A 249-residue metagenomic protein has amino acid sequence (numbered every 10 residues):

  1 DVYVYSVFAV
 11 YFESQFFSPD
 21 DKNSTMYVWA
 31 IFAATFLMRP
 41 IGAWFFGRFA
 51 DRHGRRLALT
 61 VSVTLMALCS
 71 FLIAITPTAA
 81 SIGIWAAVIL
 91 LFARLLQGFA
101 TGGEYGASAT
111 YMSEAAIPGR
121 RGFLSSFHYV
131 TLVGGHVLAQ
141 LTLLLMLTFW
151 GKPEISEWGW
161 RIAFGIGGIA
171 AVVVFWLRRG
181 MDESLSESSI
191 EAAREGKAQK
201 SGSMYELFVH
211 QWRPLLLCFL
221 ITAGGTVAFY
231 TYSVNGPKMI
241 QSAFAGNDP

Functional and structural regions predicted by a protein language model:
Y5-A9, A139, Q211-P249: Extracytoplasmic gate region of multi-pass secondary transporters
F8-I41, L59, V88: Extracellular/periplasmic helix-loop-helix junction of adjacent transmembrane segments in MFS-like secondary
S18, T64-G83: C-terminal ends and interior cores of transmembrane alpha-helices in multi-pass membrane transporters/permeases
W29-R48, S62-F71, G134: Central cavity-lining transmembrane alpha-helices of secondary-active solute carriers, predominantly the Major
R52-T64: Cytoplasmic membrane-interface "Motif A"-like loop-to-helix N-cap segments of 12-TM Major Facilitator Superfamily
G83-V130: Cytoplasmic helix-loop-helix junction between adjacent transmembrane helices in 12-TM secondary transporters
A100, R120-L147, I169-A170: Glycine-rich segments within core transmembrane alpha-helices of 12-TM secondary carriers
R179-G202: Flexible cytoplasmic inter-helical loops of multi-pass small-molecule transporters
